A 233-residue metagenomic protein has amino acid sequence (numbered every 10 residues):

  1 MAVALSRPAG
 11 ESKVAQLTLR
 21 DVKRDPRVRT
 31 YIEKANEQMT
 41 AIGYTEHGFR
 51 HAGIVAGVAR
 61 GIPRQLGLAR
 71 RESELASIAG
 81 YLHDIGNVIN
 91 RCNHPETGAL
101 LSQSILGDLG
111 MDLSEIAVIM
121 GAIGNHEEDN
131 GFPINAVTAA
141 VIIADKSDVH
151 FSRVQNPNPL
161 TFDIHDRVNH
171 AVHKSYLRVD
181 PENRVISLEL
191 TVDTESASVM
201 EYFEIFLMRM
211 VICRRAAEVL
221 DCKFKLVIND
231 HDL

Functional and structural regions predicted by a protein language model:
M1-A4, E128, T194-S198: Charged, low-complexity surface segments at secondary-structure and domain boundaries
A2-H94: Acidic/His-rich, divalent-metal-binding segments that scaffold phosphate/diphosphate chemistry
K13-Q16, P26-E33, S114-A117, N135-T138 (+2 more regions): Generic alpha-helical secondary structure signal
M39-A41, R50-H51, R64-V179: Divalent metal-dependent catalytic cores for phosphoryl transfer on phosphate-bearing substrates
A59, A140, C213: Aromatic/hydrophobic pocket-lining residues that form π-stacking "cages" and hydrophobic walls in ligand
D148-L233: Terminal helices and disordered tails flanking the catalytic cores of nucleotide-processing hydrolases
